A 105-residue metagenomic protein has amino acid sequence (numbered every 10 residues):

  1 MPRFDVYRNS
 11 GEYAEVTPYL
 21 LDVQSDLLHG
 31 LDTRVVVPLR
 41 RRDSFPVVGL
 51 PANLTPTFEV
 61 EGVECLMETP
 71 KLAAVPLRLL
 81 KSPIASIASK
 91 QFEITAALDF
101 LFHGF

Functional and structural regions predicted by a protein language model:
M1-R3, T95: Secondary-structure boundary/capping motif
R3-V6, S10, A14-P56: Compact nucleic-acid interaction/catalytic patches
F58-F105: C-terminal terminal-subdomain/extension
